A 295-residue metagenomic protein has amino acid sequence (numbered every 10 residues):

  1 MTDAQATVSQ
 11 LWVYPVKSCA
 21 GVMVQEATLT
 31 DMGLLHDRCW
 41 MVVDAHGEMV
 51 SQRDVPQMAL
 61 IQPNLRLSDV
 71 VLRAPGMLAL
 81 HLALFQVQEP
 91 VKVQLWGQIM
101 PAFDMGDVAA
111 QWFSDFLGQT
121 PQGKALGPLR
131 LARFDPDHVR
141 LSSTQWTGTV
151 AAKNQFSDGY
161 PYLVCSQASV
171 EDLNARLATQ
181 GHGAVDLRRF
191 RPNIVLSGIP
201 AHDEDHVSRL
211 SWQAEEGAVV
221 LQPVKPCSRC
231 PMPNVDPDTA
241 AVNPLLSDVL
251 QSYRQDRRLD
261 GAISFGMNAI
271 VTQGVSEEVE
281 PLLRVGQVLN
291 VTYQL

Functional and structural regions predicted by a protein language model:
M1-L295: Metal-cofactor-dependent catalytic cores
